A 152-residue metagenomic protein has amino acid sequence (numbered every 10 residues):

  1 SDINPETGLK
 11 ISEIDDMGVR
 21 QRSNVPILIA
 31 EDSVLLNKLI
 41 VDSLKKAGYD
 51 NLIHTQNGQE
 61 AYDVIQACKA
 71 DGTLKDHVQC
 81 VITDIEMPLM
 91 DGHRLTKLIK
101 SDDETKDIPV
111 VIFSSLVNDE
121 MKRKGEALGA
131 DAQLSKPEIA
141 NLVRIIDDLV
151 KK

Functional and structural regions predicted by a protein language model:
S1-P26, V41, A47, A70-H77 (+1 more regions): Non-catalytic signal-transmission and effector/linker regions of two-component phosphorelay proteins
E31: Conserved acidic carboxylate
V41, H54-C80: Acidic, metal-coordinating helix/loop segments flanking the phosphotransfer/catalytic sites of two-component signaling
I82-D84: Active-site T/S-Asp motif of two-component receiver
M87: Receiver (REC) domain active-site loop signature in two-component systems and cognate sites in sensor histidine kinases
